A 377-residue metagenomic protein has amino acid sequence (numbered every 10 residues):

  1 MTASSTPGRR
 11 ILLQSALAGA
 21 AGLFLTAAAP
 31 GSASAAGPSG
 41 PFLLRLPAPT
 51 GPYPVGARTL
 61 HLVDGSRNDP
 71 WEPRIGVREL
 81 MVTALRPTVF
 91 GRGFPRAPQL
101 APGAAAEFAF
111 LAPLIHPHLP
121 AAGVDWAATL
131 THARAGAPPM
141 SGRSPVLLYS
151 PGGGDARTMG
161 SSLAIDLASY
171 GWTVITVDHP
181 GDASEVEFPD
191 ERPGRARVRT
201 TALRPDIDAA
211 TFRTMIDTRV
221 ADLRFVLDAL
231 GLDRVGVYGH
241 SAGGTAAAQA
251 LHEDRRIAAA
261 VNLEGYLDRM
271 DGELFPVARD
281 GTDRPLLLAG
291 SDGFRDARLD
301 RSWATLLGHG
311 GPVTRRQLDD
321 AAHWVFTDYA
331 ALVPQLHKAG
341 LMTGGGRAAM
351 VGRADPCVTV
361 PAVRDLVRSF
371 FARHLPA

Functional and structural regions predicted by a protein language model:
T2-A20: N-terminal secretory signal peptides and thylakoid transit peptides that target proteins across membranes
G37-L147, A348-P356, A372: Domain-level recognition of soluble alpha/beta enzyme cores, biased toward histidine phosphatases/phosphomutases
P139-S144, G153-V186, D296: Short substrate-entry loop that stabilizes the transition state in hydrolases
S150-G152, G290: The conserved beta1-alpha1 loop
R192-L230: Alpha/beta-hydrolase active-site loop
D228-F275: Primarily recognizes the serine-hydrolase "nucleophile elbow" in alpha/beta-hydrolase and SGNH/GDSL folds
A259-H323: The feature captures the conserved acid-bearing segment of alpha/beta-hydrolase catalytic domains
D320-H323, T327-A377: Alpha/beta-hydrolase-fold serine-hydrolase catalytic core, especially in secreted/extracellular enzymes
